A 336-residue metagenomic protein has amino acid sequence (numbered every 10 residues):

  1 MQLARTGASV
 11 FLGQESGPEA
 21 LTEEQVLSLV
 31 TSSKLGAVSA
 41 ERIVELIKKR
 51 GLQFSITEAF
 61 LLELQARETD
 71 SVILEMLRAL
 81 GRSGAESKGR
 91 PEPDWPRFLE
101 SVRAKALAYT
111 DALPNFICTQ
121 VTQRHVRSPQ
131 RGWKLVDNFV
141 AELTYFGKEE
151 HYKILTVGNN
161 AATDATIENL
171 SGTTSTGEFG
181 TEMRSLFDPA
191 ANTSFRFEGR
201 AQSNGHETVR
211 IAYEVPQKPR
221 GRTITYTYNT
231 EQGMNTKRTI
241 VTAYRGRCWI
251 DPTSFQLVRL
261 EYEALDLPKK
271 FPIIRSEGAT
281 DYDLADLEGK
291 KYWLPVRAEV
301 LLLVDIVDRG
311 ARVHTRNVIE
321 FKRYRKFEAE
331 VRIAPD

Functional and structural regions predicted by a protein language model:
Q2, C248-I250: Conserved short hydrophobic patches within well-ordered secondary structure
L3-G89: General marker for long, soluble alpha-helical cores
A85-R245, P252-R259, E263-G278, D283-R297 (+1 more regions): Structured extracytoplasmic
